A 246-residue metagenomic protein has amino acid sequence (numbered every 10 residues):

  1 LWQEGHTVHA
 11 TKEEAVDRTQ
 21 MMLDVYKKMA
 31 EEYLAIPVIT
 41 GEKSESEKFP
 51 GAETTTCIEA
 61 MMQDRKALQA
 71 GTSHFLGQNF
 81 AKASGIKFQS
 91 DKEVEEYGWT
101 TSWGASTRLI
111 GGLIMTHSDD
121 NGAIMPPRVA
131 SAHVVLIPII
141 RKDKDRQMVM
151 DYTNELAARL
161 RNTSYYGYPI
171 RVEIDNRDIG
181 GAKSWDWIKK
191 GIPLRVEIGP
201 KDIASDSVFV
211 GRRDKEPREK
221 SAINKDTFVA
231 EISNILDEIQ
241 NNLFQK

Functional and structural regions predicted by a protein language model:
L1-K246: NTP/phosphate- and nucleic-acid-binding module
